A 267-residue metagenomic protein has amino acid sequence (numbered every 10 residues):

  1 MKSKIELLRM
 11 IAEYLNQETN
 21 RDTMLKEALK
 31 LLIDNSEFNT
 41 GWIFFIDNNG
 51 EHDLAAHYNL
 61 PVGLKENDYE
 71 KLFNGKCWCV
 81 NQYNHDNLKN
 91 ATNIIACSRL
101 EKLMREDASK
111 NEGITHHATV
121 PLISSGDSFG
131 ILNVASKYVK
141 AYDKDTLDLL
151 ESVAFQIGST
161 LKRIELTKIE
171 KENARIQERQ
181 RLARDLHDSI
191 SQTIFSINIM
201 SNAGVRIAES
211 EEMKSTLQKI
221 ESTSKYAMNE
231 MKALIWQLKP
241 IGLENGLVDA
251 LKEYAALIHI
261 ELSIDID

Functional and structural regions predicted by a protein language model:
M1-Q17, D22: Signal-transmission linkers at sensory-effector interfaces
K4, S125, F129, D143-R181: Conserved signal-transmission helix
K30, I43-K71: GAF sensory/regulatory domain recognition with acknowledged cross-activation on helical regulatory dimers
G63-A91: Acidic/proline- and glycine-rich, intrinsically disordered low-complexity segments that serve as regulatory linkers
T92-H116: Signal-transducing coupling segments at domain and membrane junctions
T115-I123: A short, aliphatic-rich beta-strand micro-motif
A174, Q180-L217: Short alpha-helical "switch" segments that flank and position catalytic residues in signal-transduction proteins
E244-D267: Helix-loop-beta hinge of the Bergerat
